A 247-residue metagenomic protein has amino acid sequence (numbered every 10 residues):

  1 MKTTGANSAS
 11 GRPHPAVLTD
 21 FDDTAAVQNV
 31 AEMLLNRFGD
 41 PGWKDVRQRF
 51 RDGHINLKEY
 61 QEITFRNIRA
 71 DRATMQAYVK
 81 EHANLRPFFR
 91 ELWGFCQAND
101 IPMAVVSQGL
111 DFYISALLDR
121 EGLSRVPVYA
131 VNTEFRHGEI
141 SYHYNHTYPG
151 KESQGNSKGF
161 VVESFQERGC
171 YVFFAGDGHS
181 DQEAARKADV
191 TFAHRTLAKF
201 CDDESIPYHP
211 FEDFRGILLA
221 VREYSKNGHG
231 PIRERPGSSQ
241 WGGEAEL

Functional and structural regions predicted by a protein language model:
K2-I63: Active-site neighborhood of HAD-like aspartate-dependent phosphohydrolases
L18-D20, V106, A175: Short hydrophobic segments within beta-strands
R37, P41, N67, Y224-N227: Change "in soluble alpha/beta enzymes" to "in soluble alpha/beta proteins
F50-R51, V79, Q166: Hydrophobic residues in alpha-helical segments
K58-E91, F95, N99-I101: Metal-dependent phosphoesterase signature
F88-P102, G109-L247: C-terminal cap/substrate-recognition subdomain and adjoining C-terminal extension of metal-dependent phosphatase-like
